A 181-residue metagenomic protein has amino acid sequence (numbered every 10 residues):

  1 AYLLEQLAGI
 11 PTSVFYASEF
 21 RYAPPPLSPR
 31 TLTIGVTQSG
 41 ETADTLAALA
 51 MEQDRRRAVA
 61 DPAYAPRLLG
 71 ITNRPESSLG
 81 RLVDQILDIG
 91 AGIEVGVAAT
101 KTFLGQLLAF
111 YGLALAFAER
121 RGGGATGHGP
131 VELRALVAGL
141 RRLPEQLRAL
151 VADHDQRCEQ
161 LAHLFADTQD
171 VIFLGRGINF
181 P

Functional and structural regions predicted by a protein language model:
A1, P75, V83-P181: Active-site phosphate/pyrophosphate-binding segments
A1-G35, E41, V59-T72, L164-P181: Anionic-ligand anchoring segments at beta-strand to alpha-helix junctions in alpha/beta enzyme folds, i.e., glycine
A1-L3, P26, L46-L49, R81-D84: Short amphipathic alpha-helical segments
A23, D44-T45, G80, G96-A98: Short helix/loop capping segments that flank catalytic or ligand/cofactor-binding pockets
A23-S28, S78-G80, L140: Short glycine-biased active-site loop of nucleotidyltransferases that positions the nucleotide triphosphate and helps
T37-T45, M51, R67-L68, A149: Transmembrane helical cores of multi-pass ion-transport proteins
A47, A63, L68-G70, E76-S78 (+2 more regions): Acidic, glycine-rich loop-and-beta core segments that form the ion-binding/anion-interacting portion of active sites
L49-P62: Surface-exposed amphipathic alpha-helices with a cationic face
